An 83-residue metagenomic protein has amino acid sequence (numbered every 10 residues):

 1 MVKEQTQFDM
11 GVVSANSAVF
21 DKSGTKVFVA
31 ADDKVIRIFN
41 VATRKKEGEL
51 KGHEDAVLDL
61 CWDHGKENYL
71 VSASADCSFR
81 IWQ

Functional and structural regions predicted by a protein language model:
M1-V12, T43: A short helix->beta-strand "capping" segment at the edge of beta-propeller domains
F8-A15, K51-V57: WD40/WD-repeat beta-propeller blade N-cap
A18-G24, C61-E67: Loop/turn segments within WD40 beta-propeller blades
A30-D33, A73-D76: Conserved strand-to-loop turn within each blade of WD40 beta-propeller repeats
D32-E47: Beta-propeller domains
I36-F39, F79-Q83: WD40-repeat beta-propellers
